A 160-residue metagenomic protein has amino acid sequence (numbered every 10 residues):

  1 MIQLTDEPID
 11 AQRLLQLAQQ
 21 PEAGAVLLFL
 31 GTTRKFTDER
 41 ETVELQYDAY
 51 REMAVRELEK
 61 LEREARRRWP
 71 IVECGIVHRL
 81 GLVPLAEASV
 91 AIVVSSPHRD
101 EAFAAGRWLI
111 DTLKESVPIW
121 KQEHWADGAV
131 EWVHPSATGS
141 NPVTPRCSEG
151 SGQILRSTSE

Functional and structural regions predicted by a protein language model:
M1-S89, S95-R107, D111-S159: N-terminal, polar/charged subdomain of small-to-medium soluble alpha/beta proteins
